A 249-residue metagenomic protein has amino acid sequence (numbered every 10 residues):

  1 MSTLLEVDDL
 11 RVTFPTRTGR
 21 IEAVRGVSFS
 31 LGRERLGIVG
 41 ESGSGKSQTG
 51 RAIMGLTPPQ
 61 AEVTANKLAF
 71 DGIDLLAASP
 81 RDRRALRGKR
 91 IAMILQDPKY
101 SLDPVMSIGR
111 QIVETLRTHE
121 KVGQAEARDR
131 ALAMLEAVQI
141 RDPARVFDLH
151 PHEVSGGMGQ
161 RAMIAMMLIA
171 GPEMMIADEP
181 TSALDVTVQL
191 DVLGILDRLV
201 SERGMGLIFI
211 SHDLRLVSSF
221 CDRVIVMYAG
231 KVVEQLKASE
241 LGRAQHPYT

Functional and structural regions predicted by a protein language model:
L4, T13-G26, G32, L56-E62 (+2 more regions): A short, flexible loop at the N-terminus of ABC-type nucleotide-binding domains that lies
E62-D74: Conserved ABC transporter NBD signature motif
I73-D74, E126-R145: Conserved ABC ATPase "signature" region
I169-E173: A short, proline-enriched helix->beta-strand linker immediately N-terminal to the Walker B motif in ABC-type P-loop
L190-R203, R215: Helical segment within the ABC ATPase nucleotide-binding domain
V217-S219: A short, surface-exposed alpha-helical micro-motif characterized by mixed small hydrophobic and charged/polar residues
